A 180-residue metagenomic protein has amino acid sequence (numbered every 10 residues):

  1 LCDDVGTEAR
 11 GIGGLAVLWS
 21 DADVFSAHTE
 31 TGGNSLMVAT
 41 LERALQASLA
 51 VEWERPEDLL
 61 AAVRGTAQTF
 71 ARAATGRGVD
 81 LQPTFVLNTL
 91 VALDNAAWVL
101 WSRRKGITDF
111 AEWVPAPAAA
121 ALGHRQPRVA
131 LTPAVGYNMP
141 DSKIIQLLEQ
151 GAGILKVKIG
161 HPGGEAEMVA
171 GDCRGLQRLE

Functional and structural regions predicted by a protein language model:
C2, E8-K105: Metal- or metallocofactor-binding catalytic centers and their adjacent structured scaffolds across diverse enzyme
S20-V24, T31-L36, V114, G153-K156 (+1 more regions): Short, surface-exposed linear patches
D109-E112: Flexible, glycine/charged-enriched surface loops at secondary-structure junctions
P115, A119-E180: Metal-dependent enolase-superfamily TIM-barrel catalytic cores that perform enediolate-based chemistry
